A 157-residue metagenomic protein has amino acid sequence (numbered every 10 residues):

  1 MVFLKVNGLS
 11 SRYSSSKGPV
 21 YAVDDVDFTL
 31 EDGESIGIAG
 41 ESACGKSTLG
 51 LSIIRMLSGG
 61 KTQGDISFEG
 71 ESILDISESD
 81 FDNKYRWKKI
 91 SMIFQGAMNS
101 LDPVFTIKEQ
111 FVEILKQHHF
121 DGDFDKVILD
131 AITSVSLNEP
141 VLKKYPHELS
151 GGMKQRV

Functional and structural regions predicted by a protein language model:
M1-F3, R12-D25, M56-K61, S77-F81 (+2 more regions): A short, flexible loop at the N-terminus of ABC-type nucleotide-binding domains that lies
L30-D32, Y85: Conserved hydrophobic segment flanking the Walker A/P-loop of ABC-type ATPase nucleotide-binding domains
A39-E41: The feature captures the beta-strand-to-loop junction immediately N-terminal to the Walker
T62-L74: Conserved ABC transporter NBD signature motif
I73-S91, Q117: ABC ATPase NBD coupling module
G96, P103-Q117: Q-loop/switch helix immediately C-terminal to the Walker
E109, Y145-L149, M153: Conserved ABC ATPase signature
D123-P140: Conserved ABC ATPase "signature" region
